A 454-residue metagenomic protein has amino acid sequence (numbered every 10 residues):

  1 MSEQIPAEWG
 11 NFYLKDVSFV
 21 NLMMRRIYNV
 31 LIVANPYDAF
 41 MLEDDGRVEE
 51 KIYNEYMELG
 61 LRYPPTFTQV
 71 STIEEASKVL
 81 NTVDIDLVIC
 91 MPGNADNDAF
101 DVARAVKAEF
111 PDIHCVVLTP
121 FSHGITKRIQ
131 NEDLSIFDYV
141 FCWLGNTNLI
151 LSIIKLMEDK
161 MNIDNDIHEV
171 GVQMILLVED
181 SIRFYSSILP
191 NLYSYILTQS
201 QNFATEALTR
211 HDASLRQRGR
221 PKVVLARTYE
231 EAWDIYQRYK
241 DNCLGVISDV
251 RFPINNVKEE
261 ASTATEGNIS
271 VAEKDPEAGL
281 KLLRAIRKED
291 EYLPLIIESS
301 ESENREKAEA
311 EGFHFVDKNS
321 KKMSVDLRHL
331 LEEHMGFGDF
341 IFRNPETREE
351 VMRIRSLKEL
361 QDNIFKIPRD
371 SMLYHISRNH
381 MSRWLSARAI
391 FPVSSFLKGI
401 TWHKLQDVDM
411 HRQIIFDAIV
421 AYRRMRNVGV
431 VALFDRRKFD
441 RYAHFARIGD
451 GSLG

Functional and structural regions predicted by a protein language model:
M1-T68, D133-Y139, W143-K222, T228-E230 (+5 more regions): Non-catalytic signal-transmission and effector/linker regions of two-component phosphorelay proteins
E8, F12, M41-Y53, P64 (+6 more regions): Conserved phosphotransfer microenvironments
N35, T72, P120, D180 (+1 more regions): Cofactor-binding loop segments of dinucleotide-utilizing enzymes, especially the Rossmann-like FAD- and NAD(P)+-binding
A39-L42, H123-K127, Y185-S186, E303-E306: Short, charged/polar "capping" segments at the starts of alpha-helices and the immediately preceding loops
D112-V116, Y139, M174, L293-I296 (+1 more regions): Proline-centered loop/turn at the N-terminus of a beta-strand
L118-P120, I297-E298, K318: Hydrophobic/aromatic residues positioned on beta-strands within the core alpha/beta folds
Q130-V140, E309-V316: As written
E301-G454: Terminal, compositionally biased segments used for targeting/anchoring and flexible tails
